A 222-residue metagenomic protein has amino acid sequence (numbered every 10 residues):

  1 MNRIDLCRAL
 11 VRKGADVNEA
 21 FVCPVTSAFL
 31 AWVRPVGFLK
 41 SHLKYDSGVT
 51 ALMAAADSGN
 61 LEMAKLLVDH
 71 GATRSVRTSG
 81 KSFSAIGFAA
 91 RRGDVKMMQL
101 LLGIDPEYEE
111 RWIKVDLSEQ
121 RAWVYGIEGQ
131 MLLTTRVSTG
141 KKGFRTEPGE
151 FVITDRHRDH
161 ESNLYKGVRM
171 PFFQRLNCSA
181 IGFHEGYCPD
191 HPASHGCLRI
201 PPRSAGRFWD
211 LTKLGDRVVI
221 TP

Functional and structural regions predicted by a protein language model:
D5-L6, E62-M63, K96-M97: Conserved ankyrin/ankyrin-like repeat signature
R8-V17, G37-F38, K65-T73, L100-P106: Ankyrin repeat domain, specifically the short helix-to-loop turn at the C-terminus of the second helix of each repeat
A20-L52, R77-A85: Ankyrin-repeat boundary/"N-cap" motif
G87, G93-E110: Long amphipathic alpha-helical scaffold segments
E107-K142: A structural motif detector for short, solvent-exposed N-terminal "entry" segments of globular domains
Y108, R145-P148, H157-P222: Exported/periplasmic cell-wall-interacting domains
